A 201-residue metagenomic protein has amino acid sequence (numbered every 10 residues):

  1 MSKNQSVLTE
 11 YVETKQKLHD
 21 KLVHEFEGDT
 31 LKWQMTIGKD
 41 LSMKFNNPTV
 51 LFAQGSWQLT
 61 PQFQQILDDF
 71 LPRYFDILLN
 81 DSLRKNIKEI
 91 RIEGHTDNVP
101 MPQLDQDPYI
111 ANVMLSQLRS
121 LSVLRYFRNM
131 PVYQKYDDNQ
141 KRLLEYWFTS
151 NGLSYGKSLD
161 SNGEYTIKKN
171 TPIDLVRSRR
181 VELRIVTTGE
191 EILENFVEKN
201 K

Functional and structural regions predicted by a protein language model:
M1-E89, V99-Q103, T188-K201: Periplasmic peptidoglycan-binding/tethering modules of Gram-negative envelope proteins
P61, H95-N200: Periplasmic OmpA-like peptidoglycan-binding domain that tethers envelope proteins to the cell wall
